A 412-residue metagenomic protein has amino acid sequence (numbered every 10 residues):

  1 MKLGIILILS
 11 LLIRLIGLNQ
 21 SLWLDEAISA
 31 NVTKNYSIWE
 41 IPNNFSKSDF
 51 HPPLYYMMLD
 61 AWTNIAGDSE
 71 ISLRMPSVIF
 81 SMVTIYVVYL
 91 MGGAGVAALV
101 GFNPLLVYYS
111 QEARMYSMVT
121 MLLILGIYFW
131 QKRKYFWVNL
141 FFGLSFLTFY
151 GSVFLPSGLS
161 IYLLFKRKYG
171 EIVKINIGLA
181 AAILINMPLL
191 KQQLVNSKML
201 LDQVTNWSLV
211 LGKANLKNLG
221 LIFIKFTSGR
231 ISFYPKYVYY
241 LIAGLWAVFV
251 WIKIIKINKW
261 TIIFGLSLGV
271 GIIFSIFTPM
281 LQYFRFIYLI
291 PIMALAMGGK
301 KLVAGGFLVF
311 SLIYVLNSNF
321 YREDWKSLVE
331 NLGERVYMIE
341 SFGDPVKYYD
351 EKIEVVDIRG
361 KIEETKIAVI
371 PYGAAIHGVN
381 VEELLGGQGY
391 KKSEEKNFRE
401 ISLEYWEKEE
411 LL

Functional and structural regions predicted by a protein language model:
M1-I5: N-terminal membrane topogenic signal
S10-E407: Membrane-proximal helix-loop-helix interfaces that form the catalytic/acceptor-binding platform of multi-pass membrane
L411-L412: Short, solvent-exposed mixed-charge patches
